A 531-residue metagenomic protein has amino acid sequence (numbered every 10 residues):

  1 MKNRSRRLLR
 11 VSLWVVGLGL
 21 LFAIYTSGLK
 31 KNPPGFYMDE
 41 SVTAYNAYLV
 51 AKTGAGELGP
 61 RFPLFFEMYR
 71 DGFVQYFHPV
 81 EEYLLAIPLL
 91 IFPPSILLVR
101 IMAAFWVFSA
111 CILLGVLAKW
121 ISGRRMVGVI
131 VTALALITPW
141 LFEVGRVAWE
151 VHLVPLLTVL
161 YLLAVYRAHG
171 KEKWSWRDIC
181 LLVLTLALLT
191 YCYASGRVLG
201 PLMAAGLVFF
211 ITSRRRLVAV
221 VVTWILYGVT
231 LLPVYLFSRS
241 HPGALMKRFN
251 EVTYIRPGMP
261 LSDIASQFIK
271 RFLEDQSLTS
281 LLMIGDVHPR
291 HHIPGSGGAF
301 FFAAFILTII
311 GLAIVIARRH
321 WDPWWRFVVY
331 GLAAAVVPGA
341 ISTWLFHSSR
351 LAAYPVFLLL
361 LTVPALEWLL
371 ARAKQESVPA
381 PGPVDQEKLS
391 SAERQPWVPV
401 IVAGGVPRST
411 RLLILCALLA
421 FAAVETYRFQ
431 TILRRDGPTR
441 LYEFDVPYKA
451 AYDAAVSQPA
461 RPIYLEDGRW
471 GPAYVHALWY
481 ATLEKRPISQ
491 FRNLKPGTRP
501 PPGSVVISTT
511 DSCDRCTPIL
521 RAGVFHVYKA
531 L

Functional and structural regions predicted by a protein language model:
V15-L18, I225-G228, L360, L366-T431: Signature aromatic-anchored transmembrane alpha helix within multi-pass, membrane-resident enzymes that catalyze glycan
N32, T43-G56, L64, I91 (+4 more regions): Transmembrane-lumen/periplasm boundary regions of multi-pass, lipid-linked membrane glycan transferases
F66, R411-Q458, D467-R486, Q490-R492: Membrane-proximal, lumen/periplasm-facing interface regions of secretory-pathway glyco- and lipid-modifying enzymes
E67-R70, T132, D178-A194, A205: Membrane-interface alpha helices of multi-pass inner-membrane proteins
I101-G123, L160-L163, L307-A313: Transmembrane-helix motifs of polytopic, lipid-linked glycan transferases
V144-G145, V198, F302, P323-A373: Hydrophobic/aromatic-rich transmembrane helices and adjacent perimembrane loops
R146-V151: Short acidic/glycine- and proline-prone juxtamembrane loop motifs at membrane-interface regions of multi-pass membrane
V159-L181, L186-L189: Membrane-interface transmembrane helices that cradle and orient dolichyl/undecaprenyl
